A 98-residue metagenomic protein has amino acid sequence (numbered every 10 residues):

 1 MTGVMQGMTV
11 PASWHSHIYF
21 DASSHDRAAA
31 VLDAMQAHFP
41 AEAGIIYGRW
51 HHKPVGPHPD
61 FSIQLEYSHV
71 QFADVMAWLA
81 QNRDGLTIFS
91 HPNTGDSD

Functional and structural regions predicted by a protein language model:
M1-D98: Long, contiguous binding/interaction regions
